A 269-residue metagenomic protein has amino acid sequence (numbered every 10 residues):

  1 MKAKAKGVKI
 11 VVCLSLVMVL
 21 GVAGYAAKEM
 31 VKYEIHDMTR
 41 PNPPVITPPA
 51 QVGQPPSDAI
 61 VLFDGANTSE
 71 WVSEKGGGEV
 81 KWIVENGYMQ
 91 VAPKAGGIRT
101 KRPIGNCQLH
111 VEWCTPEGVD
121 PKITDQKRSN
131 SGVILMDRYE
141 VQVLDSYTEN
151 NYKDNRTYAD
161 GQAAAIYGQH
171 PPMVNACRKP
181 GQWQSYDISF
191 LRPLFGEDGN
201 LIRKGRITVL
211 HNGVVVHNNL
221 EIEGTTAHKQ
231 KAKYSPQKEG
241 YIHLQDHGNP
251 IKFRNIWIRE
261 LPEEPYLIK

Functional and structural regions predicted by a protein language model:
K2-A3, L20, K28: N-terminal leader/targeting segments
K2-V12: Bacterial N-terminal signal peptides that target proteins for export
G7, G21-G24: Residue-identity detector for glycine
C13-G21: Bacterial N-terminal signal peptides
G24-K269: Carbohydrate-interacting regions of secretory-pathway proteins
